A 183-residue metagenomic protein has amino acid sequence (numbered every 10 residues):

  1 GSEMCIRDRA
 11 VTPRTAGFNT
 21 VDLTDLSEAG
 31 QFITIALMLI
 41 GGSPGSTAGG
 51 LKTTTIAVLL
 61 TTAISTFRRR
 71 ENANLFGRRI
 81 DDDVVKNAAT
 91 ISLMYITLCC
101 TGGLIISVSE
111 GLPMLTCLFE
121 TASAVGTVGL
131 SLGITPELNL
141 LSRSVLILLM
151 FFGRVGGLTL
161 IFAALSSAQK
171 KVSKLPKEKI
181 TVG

Functional and structural regions predicted by a protein language model:
S2-G183: Membrane-proximal intracellular helices of multi-pass ion channels
